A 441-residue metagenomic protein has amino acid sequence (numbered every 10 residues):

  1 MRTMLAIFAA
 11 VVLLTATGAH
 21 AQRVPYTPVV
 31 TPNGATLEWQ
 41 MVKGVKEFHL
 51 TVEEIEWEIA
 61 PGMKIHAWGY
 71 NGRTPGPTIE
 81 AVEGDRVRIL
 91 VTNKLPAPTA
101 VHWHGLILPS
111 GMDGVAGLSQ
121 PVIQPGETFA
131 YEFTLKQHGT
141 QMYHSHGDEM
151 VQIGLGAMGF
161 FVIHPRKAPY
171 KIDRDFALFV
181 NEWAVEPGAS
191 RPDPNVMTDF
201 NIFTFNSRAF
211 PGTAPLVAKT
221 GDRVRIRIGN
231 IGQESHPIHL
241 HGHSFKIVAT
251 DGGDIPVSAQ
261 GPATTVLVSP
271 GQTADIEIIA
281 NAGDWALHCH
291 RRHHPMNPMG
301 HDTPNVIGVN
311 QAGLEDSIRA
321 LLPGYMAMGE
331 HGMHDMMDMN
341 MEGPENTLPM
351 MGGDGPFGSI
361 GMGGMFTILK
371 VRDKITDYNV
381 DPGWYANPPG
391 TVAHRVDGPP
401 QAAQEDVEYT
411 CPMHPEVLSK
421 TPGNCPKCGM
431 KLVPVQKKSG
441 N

Functional and structural regions predicted by a protein language model:
M1-L5: Positively charged n-region of N-terminal signal peptides that target proteins for export
A6-A16: Bacterial N-terminal signal peptides
H20-V407, E416-N441: Copper-binding active sites and cupredoxin-like electron-transfer domains, recognizing His/Cys-rich ligand loops
C411: Nucleotide/phosphate-binding catalytic cleft detector across ATP-hydrolyzing and phosphate-transferring enzymes
